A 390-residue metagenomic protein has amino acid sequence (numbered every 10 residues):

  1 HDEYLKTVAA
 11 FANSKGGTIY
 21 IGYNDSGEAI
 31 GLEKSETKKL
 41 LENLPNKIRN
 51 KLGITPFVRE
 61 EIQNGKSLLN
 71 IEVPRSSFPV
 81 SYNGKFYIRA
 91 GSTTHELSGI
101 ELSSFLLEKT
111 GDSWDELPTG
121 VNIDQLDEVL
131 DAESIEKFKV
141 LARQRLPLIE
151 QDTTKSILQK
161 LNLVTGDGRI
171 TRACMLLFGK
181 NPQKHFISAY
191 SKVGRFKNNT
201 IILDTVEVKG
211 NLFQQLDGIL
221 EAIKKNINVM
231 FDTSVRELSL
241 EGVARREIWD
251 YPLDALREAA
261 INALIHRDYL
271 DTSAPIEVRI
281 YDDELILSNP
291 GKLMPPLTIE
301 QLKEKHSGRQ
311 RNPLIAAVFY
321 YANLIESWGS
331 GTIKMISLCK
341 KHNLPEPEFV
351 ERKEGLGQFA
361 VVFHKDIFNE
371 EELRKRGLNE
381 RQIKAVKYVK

Functional and structural regions predicted by a protein language model:
H1-L253, A260-L373, K387-K390: Conserved N-terminal catalytic/coupling substructures associated with nucleotide/phosphate chemistry
L378-V386: Short, leucine-enriched amphipathic alpha-helices that occur as contiguous helical runs
